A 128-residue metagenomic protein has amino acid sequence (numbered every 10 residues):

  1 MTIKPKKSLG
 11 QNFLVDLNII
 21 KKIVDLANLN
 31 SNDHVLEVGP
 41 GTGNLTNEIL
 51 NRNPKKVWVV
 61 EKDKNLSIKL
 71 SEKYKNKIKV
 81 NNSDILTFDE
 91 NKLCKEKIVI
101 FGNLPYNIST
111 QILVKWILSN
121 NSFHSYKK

Functional and structural regions predicted by a protein language model:
M1-K128: Catalytic cores of RNA-modifying enzymes
